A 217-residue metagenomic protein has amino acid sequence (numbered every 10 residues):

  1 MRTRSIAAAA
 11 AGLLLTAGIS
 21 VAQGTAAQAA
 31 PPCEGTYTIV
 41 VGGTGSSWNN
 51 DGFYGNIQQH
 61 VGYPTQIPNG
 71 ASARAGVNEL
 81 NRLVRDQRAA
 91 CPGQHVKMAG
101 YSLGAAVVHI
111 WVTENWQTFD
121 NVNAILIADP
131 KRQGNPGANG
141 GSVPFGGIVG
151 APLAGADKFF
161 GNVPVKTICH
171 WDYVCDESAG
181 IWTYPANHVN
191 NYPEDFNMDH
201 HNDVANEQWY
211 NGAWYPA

Functional and structural regions predicted by a protein language model:
M1-A29: Secretory targeting and sorting signals
R2, N56-H60, S102: Intrinsically disordered, low-complexity sequence elements enriched in Ser/Thr/Gly/Pro
I6, I19, I39, I57 (+6 more regions): Weak global preference for isoleucine
L13, F53, P136-N139, A179-G180: Generic alpha-helix signal with a bias toward terminal, lower-confidence helices and secondary-structure junctions
T16, A22, Q28, A151-A154 (+3 more regions): Intrinsically disordered, low-complexity, compositionally biased regions/tails
A30-H95, P164-Y215: Active-site catalytic motif of lipid deacylating hydrolases and related acyltransferases
N78-T167, V174: Serine-dependent carboxylesterase/thioesterase catalytic core of lipase-like alpha/beta-hydrolase/SGNH enzymes
